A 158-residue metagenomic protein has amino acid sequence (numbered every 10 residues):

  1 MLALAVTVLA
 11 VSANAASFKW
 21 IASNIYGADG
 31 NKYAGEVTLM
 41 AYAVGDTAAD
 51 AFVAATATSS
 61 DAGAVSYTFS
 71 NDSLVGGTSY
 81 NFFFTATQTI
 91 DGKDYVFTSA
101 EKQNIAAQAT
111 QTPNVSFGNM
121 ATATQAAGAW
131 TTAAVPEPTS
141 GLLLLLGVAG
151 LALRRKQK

Functional and structural regions predicted by a protein language model:
M1-A16, A127-L146: Short, threonine-centered small-residue motifs that mark membrane-proximal processing/anchoring sites and TM-junction
A16-A134: Mature extracellular "passenger" or substrate-interacting domains of secreted, surface-exposed proteins
A149: Conserved Rossmann-like nucleotide-cofactor binding loop
A152-K158: C-terminal membrane-anchoring or membrane-association module
